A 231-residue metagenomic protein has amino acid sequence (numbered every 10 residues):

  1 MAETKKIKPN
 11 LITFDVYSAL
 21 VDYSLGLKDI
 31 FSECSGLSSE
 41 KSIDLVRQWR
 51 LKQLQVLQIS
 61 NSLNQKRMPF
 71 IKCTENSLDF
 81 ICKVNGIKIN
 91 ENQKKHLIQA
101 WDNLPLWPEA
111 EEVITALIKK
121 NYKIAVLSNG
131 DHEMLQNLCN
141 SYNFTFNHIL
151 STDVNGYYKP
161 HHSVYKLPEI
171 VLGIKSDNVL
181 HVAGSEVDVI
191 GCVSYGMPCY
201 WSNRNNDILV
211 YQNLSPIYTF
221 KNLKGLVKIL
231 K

Functional and structural regions predicted by a protein language model:
M1-I12, T115, L127, D131-K231: Asp-based, Mg2+/Mn2+-dependent phosphohydrolase catalytic module
A2-L54, V84: Active-site neighborhood of HAD-like aspartate-dependent phosphohydrolases
Y23, L104-W107, F146: Tryptophan-centric aromatic hotspots in well-structured domains and transmembrane helices
L27-F31, W49-Q53, T74, L97-W101 (+1 more regions): Hydrophobic alpha-helical core bundles mediating ligand binding, dimerization, or RNAP-core interactions
D29-E33, Q48, N76-F80, H96 (+4 more regions): Alpha-helical elements of Rossmann-like donor-binding domains used by nucleotide-donor carbohydrate transfer enzymes
G36-K41, V84-I89, K120, Y142-T145 (+1 more regions): Short helix-capping segments at alpha-helix termini
L51-K95: A metal-dependent, Asp-based hydrolase signature
M68-K72, I89-A125, Q136, H162: Short, acidic loop-to-helix structural element flanking the phosphoryl-transfer center in phosphate-processing enzymes
